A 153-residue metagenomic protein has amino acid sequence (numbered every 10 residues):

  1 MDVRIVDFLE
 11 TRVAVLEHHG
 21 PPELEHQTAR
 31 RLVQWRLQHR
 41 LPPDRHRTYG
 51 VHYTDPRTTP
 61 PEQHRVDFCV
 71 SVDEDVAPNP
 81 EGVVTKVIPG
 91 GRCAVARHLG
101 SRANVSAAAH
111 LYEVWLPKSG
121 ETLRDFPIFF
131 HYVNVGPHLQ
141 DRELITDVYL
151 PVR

Functional and structural regions predicted by a protein language model:
M1-R153: A solvent-exposed interaction/effector surface
